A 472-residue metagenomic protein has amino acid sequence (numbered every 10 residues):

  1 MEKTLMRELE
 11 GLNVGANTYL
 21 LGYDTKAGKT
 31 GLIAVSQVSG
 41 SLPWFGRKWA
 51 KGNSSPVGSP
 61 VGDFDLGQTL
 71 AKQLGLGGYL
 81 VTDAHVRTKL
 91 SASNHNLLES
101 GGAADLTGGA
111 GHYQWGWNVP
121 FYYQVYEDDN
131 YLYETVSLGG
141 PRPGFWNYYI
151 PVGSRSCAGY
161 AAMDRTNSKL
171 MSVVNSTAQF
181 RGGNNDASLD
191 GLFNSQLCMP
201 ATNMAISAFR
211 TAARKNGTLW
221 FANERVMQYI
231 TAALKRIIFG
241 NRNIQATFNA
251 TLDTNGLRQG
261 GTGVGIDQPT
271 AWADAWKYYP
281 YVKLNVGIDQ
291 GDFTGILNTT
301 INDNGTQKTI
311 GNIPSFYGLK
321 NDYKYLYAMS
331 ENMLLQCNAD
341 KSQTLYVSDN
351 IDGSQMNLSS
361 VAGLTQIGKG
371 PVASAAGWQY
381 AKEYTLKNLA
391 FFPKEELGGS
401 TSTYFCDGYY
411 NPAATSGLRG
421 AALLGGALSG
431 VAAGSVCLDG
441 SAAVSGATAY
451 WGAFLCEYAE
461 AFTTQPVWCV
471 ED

Functional and structural regions predicted by a protein language model:
M1-N17, K26, V470-D472: Short, intrinsically disordered N-terminal pre-domain segments
N17-D24, G318-K320: Short hydrophobic/aromatic-rich beta-strand motifs
G22-G40: Short, surface-exposed terminal/edge motifs of secreted or surface/virion proteins that either
D24-G28, G52, F121-Y123, Y160-A162 (+2 more regions): Acidic glycine-/aspartate-rich tracts in secreted/extracellular proteins
G40-W117, Q124-V125: GGW-centered surface loops in extracellular recognition modules
G108-H112, L138-D322: Short aromatic-cysteine micro-motif
T251-N285, T306, L326-L334, V361-D472: C-terminal, surface-exposed recognition/capping segments
I310-C337, D349: Extracytoplasmic, non-cytosolic globular domains
